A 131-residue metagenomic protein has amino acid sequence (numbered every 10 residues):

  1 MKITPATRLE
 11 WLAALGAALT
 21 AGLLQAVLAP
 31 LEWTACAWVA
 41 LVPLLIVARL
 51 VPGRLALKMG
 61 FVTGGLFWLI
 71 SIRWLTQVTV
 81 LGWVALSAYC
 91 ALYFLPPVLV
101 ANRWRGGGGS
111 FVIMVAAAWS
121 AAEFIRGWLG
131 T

Functional and structural regions predicted by a protein language model:
K2-T131: Membrane-embedded alpha-helical bundles of multi-pass enzymes that act on lipidic or dolichyl-linked glycan substrates
